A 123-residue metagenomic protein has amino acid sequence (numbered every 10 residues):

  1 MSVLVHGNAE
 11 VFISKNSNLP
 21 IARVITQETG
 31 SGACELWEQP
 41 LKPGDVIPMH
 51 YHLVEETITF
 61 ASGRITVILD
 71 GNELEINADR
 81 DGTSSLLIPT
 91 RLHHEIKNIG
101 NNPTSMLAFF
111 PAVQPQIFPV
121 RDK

Functional and structural regions predicted by a protein language model:
M1-A33, N77, R121-K123: A short, N-terminal "cap"/entry segment at the start of jelly-roll beta-barrel domains of the cupin/DSBH fold
E35-H52: Conserved short histidine dyad/triad with adjacent acidic residue
L36, T57, S85-L87, N102-F118: A short hydrophobic beta-strand segment most commonly corresponding to one strand of the jelly-roll/cupin
L41, Y51, T59, A78-R80 (+1 more regions): Conserved strand-loop elements at the edges of beta-sheets that form or border functional pockets
L53-V54, N72, L92-H93, N102: A generic "binding-loop/recognition-motif" signal
V54-I65, D70-G71: Glycine- and acidic-residue-biased ligand/ion/polar-headgroup-sensing regions
G71-R91: Short acidic-glycine-tyrosine-enriched beta hairpin
K97-I99: Asparagine-centered strand-capping/turn motif at beta-strand->loop junctions
